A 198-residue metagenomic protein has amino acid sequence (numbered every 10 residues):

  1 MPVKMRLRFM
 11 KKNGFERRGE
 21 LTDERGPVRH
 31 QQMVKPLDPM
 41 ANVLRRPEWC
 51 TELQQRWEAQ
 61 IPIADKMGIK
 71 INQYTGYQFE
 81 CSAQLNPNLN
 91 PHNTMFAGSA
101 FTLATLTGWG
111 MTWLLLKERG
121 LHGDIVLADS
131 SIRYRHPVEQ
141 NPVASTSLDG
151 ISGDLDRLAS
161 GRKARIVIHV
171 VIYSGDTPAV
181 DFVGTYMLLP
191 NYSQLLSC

Functional and structural regions predicted by a protein language model:
M1-R8, E24-R25: Conserved beta-strand-loop-alpha-helix junction that forms the acyl-donor binding cleft
P2, M33, C81, D129-Y134 (+3 more regions): A structural signal for short, well-ordered beta-strand segments
K11-K12, D38-E48, V138-E139, D149-C198: HotDog/MaoC-like acyl-thioester-processing domains
E16-Q32: Conserved catalytic-core motifs of GNAT/GCN5-like acyltransferases
D38-S82, N86-P87, S197-C198: Non-catalytic linker/capping segments at the edges of enzyme domains
D65-K70, A128-Y134, G153-D154, V167: Short structured motifs
Q84-M111, L121-H122: Hot-dog-fold acyl-thioester-processing enzymes
M111-G150: Hydrophobic beta-strand-centered segment that forms part of the acyl-chain substrate-binding groove
